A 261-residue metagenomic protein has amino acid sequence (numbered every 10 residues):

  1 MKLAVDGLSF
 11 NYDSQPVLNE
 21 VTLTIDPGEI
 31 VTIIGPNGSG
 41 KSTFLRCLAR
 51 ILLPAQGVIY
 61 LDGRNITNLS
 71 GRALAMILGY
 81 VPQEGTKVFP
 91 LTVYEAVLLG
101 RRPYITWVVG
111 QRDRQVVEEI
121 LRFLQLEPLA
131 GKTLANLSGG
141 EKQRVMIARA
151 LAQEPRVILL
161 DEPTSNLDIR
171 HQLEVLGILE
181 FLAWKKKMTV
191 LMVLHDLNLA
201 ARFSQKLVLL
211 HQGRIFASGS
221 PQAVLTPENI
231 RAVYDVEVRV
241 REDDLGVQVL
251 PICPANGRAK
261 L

Functional and structural regions predicted by a protein language model:
I34-P36: The feature captures the beta-strand-to-loop junction immediately N-terminal to the Walker
A49: Helix-to-loop junction immediately C-terminal to a conserved catalytic motif
G57-N65, L74: Conserved ABC transporter NBD signature motif
L98, Q111-L129, E154: Conserved ABC ATPase "signature" region
T133-L137, E141: Conserved ABC ATPase signature
I158-E162: Catalytic Walker B motif of ABC-type/P-loop ATPase nucleotide-binding domains
V233-L261: ABC ATPase nucleotide-binding domains
